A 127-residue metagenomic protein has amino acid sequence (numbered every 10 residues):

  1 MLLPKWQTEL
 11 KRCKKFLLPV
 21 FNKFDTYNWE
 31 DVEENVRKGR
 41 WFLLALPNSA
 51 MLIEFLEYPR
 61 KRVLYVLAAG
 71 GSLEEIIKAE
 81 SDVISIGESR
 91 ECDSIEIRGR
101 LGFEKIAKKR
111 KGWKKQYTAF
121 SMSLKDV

Functional and structural regions predicted by a protein language model:
M1, K125-V127: Short intrinsically disordered terminal tails
M1-Y27: Short amphipathic alpha-helix that is part of the acyltransferase structural core
F21-R40: Active-site rim helix/loop that mediates acceptor-substrate recognition in acyltransferases
R37-E74: Conserved donor-binding loop and adjoining core beta-sheet/short helix segment in diverse acyl/aminoacyl transferases
F42, K109-Q116: Short secondary-structure junctions
A45-S49, S89-C92, K114: Short glycine/proline-enriched coil/turn segments at helix->beta-strand junctions
K61-R110: Acyl-donor binding region in acyl/amide transferases
K114-K125: Conserved catalytic-core motifs of GNAT/GCN5-like acyltransferases
